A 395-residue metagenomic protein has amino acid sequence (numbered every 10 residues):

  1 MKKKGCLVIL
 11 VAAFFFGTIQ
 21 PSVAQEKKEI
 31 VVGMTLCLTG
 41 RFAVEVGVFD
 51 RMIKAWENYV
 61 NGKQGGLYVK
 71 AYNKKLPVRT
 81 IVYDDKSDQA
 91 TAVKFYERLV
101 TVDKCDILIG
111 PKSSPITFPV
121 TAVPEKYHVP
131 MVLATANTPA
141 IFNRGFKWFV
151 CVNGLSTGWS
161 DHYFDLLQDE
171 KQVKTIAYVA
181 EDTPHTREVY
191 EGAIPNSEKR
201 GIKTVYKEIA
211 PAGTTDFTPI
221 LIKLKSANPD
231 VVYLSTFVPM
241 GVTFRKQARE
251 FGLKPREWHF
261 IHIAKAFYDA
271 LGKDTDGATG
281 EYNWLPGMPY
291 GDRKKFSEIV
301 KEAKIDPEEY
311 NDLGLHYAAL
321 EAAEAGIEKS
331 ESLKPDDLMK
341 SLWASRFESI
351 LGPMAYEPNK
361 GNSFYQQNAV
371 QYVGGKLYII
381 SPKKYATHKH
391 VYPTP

Functional and structural regions predicted by a protein language model:
K3-F16, S22-P395: Extracytosolic ligand-binding ectodomains
